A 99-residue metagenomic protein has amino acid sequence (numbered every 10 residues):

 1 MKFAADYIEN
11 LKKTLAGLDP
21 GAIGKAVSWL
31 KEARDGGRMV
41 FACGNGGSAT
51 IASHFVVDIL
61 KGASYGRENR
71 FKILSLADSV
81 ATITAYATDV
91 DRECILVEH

Functional and structural regions predicted by a protein language model:
M1-L18: Generic N-terminal amphipathic, Lys/Arg-enriched alpha-helix
F3-D6, S28, N69: N-proximal short alpha-helices
A4, I23-A26, A52: Hydrophobic packing residues in well-ordered alpha-helices of helical domains and bundles
Y7, I23, S64-Y65: Aromatic-residue detector
L18-G36: A short, well-structured juxtamembrane/interface segment
E32-H99: Glycine-rich, small/polar surface segments that engage phosphate groups of diverse ligands
